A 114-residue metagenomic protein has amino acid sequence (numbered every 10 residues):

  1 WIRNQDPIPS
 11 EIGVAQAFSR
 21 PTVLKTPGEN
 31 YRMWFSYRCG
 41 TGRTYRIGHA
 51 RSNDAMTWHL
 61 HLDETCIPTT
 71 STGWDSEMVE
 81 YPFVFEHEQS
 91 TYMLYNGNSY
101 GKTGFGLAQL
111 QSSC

Functional and structural regions predicted by a protein language model:
W1-C114: Carbohydrate-active catalytic/glycan-binding domains of CAZyme proteins, especially the secreted or lumenal ectodomains
